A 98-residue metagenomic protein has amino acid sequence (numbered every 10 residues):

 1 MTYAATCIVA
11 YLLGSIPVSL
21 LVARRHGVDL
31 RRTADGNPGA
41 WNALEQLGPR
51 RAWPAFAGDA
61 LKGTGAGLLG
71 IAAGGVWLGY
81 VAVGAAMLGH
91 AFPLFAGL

Functional and structural regions predicted by a protein language model:
T2-R24, R50-L98: Alpha-helical transmembrane segments
L20-A52: Cytosolic, membrane-interface loops and tails of multi-pass inner-membrane proteins
